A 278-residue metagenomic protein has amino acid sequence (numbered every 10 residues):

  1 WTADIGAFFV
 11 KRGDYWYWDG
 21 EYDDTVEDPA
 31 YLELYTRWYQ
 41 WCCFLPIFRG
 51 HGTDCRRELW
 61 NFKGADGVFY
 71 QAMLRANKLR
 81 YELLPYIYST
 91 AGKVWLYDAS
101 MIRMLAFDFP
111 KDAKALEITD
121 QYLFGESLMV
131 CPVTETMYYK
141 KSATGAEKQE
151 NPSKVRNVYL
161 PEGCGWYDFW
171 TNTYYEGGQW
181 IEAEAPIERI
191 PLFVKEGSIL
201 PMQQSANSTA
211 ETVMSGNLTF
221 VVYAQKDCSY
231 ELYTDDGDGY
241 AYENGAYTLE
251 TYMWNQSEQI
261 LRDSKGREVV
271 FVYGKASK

Functional and structural regions predicted by a protein language model:
W1-R189, G237-Y242: Catalytic-domain carbohydrate-binding cleft regions of carbohydrate-active enzymes
R189-K278: Accessory, solvent-exposed terminal regions and/or long lumenal/extracellular loops of proteins
